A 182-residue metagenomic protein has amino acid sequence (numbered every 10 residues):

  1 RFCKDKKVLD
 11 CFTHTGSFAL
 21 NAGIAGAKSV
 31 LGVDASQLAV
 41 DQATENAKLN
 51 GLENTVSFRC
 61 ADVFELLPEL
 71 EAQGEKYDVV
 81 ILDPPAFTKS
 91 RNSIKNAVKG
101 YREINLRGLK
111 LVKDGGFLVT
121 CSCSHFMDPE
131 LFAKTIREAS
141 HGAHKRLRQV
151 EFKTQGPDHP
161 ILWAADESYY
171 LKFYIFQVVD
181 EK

Functional and structural regions predicted by a protein language model:
D5-H14: Conserved class I S-adenosyl-L-methionine
T15-K28: Conserved SAM-binding loop of SAM-dependent methyltransferases across substrates and taxa, primarily the Class I
G26, K48-E53, H141-R146: Short helix-capping segments at alpha-helix termini
S29-D34: Conserved SAM-binding motif I beta-strand of class I
L38-I81: S-adenosyl-L-methionine
L52, V112-D114: Helix-to-beta-strand junctions that scaffold the AdoMet/dcAdoMet cofactor pocket in Class I SAM-dependent enzymes
Y77-R107: Mobile active-site "lid"/loop adjacent to the S-adenosyl-L-methionine
E103, F117-K182: C-terminal catalytic and target-recognition region of SAM-dependent MTase-like enzymes, primarily methyltransferases
